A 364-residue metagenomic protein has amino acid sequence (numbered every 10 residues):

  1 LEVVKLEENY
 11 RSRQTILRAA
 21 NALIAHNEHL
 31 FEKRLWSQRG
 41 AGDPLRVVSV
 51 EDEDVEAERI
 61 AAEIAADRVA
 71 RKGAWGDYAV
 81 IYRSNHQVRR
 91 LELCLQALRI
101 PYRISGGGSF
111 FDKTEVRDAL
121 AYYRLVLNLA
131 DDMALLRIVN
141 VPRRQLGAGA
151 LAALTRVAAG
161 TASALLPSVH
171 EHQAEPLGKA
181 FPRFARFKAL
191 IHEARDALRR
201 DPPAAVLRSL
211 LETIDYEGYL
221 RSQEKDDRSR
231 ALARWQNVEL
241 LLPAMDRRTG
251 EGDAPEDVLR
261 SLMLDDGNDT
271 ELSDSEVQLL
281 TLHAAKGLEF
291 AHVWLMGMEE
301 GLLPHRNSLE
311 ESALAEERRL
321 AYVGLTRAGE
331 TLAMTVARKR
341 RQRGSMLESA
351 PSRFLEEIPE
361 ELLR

Functional and structural regions predicted by a protein language model:
L1-E2, E7-P101, R124-N128, F181 (+1 more regions): Helicase P-loop NTPase motor core
L6, R46-V50, G106, V141 (+1 more regions): Short, flexible active-site loop motifs that bind/organize anionic cofactors or intermediates
E7-E8, W36, V80, G106-G107 (+3 more regions): Proline- and acidic/polar-enriched loop/turn elements at helix boundaries
E7-Y10, A20-N21, S84-N85, G106-G107 (+3 more regions): A short beta-strand-to-loop transition that corresponds to the Sensor-1 phosphate-sensing loop of AAA+ P-loop ATPases
R34-S37, G107-S109, L282-H283: Short, solvent-exposed loop/turn elements at beta->coil junctions and helix N-caps that rim active or binding pockets
A74, N85-I100, K113, L120-L363: Conserved helicase C-terminal RecA-like lobe
P101-F111: A short glycine-rich beta-strand->turn/loop micro-motif centered on a GG-aromatic cluster
